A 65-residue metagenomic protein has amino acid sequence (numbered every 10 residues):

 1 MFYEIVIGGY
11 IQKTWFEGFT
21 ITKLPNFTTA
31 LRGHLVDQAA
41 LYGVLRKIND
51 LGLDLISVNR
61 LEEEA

Functional and structural regions predicted by a protein language model:
M1-A65: Long, contiguous binding/interaction regions
